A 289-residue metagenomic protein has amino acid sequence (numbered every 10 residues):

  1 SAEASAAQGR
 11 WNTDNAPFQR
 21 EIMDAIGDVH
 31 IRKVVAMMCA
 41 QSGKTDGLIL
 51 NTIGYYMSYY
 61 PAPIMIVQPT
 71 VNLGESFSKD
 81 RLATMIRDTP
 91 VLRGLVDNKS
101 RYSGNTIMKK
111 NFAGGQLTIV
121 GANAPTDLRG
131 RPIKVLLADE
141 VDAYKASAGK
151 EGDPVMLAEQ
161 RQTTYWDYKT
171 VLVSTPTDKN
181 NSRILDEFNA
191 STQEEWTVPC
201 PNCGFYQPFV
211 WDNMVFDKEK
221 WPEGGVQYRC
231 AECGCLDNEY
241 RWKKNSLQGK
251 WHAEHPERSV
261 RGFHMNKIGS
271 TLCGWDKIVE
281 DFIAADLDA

Functional and structural regions predicted by a protein language model:
S1-A289: Phosphate/NTP-binding elements of NTP-utilizing enzymes
